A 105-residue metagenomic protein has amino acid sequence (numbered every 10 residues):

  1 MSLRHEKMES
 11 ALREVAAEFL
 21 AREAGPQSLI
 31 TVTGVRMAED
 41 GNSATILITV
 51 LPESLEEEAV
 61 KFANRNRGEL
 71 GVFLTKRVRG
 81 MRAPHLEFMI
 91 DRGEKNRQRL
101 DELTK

Functional and structural regions predicted by a protein language model:
M1-T45, T49-K105: Charge-rich, low-complexity N-terminal segments
